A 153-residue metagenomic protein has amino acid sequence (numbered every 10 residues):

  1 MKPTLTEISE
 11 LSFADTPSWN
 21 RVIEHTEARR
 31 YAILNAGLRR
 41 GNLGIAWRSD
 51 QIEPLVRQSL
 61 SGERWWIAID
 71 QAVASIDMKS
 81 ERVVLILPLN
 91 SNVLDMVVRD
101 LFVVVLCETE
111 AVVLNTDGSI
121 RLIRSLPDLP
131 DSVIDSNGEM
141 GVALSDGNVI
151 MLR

Functional and structural regions predicted by a protein language model:
K2-H25, W47-G62, P88-L101, L126-E139: Repeated scaffold domains used in trafficking and secretory/extracellular systems, primarily beta-propellers
T26-G37: Blade/loop signatures of beta-propeller domains
E27, S61-G62, I69-Q71, R99-D100 (+4 more regions): Short loop/turn segments that connect beta-strands within the blades of beta-propeller domains, predominantly WD40
N35-A72: N-terminal leader/targeting helix
R40-S49, E81-P88, G118-S125: A short beta-strand motif characteristic of beta-propeller blades
I69-D70, A74-N92: Helix-adjacent hinge/juxtasegments
D77-K79, L114-T116, M151-R153: Structural recognition of the beta-propeller blade-terminating site
S132-R153: Acidic, small-residue rich beta-repeat scaffolds with periodic aromatic anchors
